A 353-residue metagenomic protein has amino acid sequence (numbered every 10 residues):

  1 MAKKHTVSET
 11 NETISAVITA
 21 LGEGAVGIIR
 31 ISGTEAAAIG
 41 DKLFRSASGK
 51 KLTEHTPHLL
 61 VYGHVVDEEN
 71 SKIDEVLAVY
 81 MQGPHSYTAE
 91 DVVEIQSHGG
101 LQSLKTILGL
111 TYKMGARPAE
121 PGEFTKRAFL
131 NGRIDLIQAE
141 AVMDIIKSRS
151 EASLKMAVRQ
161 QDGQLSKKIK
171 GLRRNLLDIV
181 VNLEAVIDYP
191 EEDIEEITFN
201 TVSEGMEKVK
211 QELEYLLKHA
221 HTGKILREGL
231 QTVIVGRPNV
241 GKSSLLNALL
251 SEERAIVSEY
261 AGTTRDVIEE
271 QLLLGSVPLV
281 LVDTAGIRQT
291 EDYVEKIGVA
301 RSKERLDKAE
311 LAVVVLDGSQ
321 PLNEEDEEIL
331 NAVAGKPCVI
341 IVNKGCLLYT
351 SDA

Functional and structural regions predicted by a protein language model:
M1-K155, R159, G163, V339: A glycine-rich (often HGG/GG-containing) alpha/beta subdomain
E151-V235: Flexible nucleotide-interacting loop at or near the entrance of a catalytic core
Y215-E291: Conserved G1/Walker A P-loop phosphate-binding module
Y293-R301: Substrate-gripping "pore-loop 1 plus following alpha2 helix"
A309-N323, L347: Conserved Switch II/interswitch segment of TRAFAC-class P-loop GTPases
N331-G335: Short, conserved loop/helix-junction motifs that constitute active-site signature segments in enzyme catalytic cores
Y349-A353: Conserved small/polar residues in nucleotide/adenosyl-binding loops
